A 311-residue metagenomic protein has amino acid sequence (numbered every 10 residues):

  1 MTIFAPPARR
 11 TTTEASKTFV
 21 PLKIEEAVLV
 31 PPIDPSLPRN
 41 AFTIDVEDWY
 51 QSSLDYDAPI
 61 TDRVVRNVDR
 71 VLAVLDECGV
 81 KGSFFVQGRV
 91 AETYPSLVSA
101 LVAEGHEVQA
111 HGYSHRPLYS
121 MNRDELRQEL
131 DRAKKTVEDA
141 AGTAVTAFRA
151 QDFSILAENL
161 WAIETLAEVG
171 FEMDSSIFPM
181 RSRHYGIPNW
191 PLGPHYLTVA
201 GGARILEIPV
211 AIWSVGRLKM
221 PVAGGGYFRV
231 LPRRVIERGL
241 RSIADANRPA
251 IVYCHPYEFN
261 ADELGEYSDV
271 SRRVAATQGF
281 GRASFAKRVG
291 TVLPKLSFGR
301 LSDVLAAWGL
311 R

Functional and structural regions predicted by a protein language model:
T2, R9-S16: Low-acidity, Ser/Thr- and Arg-rich intrinsically disordered low-complexity segments
F4, F19-L29, D34, T143-A144 (+1 more regions): Active-site-adjacent pocket scaffolds in enzyme catalytic domains
F19-E107: Active-site beta->alpha N-cap acidic-glycine motif
D45, L75, H111, F148 (+4 more regions): Conserved, mostly hydrophobic/aromatic
D55-D62, V86-Q87, S114-L126, A150-S154 (+2 more regions): The substrate-binding groove and active-site-proximal loops of carbohydrate-active enzymes, especially glycoside
V68-L72, P95-S99, R127-K134, I163 (+2 more regions): Generic structural signal for well-ordered alpha-helices, preferentially at hydrophobic/aromatic core positions
V74-G79, V230-R311: C-terminal domain-boundary segment and adjacent tail
C78-N159, F171-E172, S176-R183, A203-R204 (+1 more regions): Metal-dependent polysaccharide deacetylase catalytic core of the NodB/CE4 family, i.e., the active-site-bearing domain
